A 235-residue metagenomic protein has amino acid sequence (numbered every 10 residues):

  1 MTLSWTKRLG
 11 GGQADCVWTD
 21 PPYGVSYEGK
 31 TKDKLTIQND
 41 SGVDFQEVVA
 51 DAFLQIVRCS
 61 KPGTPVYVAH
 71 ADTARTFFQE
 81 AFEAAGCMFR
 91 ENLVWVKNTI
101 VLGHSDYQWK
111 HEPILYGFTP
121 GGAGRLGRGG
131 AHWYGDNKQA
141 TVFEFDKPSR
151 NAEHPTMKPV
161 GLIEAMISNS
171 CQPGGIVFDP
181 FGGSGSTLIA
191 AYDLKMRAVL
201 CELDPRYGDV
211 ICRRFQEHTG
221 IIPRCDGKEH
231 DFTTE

Functional and structural regions predicted by a protein language model:
M1-G208: Core catalytic lobe of class I
M1-R8, C212-E235: S-adenosyl-L-methionine
